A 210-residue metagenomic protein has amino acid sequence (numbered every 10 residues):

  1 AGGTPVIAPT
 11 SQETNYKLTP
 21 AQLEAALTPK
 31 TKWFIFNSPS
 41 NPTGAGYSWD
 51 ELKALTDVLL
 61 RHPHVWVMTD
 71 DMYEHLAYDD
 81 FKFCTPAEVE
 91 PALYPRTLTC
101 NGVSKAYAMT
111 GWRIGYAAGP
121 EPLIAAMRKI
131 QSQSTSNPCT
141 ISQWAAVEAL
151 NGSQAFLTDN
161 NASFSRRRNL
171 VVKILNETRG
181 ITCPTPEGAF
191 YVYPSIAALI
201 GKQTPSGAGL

Functional and structural regions predicted by a protein language model:
A1-L210: PLP-dependent class I/II
